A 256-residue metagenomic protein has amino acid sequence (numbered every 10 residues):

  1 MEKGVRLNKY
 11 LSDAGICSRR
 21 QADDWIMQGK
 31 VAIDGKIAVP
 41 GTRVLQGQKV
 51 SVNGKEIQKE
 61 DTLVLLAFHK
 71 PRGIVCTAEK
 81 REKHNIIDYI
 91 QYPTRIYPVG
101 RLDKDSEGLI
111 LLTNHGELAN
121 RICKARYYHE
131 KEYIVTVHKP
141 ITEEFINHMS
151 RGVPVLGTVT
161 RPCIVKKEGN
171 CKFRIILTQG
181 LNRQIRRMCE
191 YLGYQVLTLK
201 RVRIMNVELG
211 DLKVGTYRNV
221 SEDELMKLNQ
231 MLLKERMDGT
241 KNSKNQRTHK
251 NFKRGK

Functional and structural regions predicted by a protein language model:
M1-K256: Basic, flexible Lys/Arg- and Gly-enriched helix-loop patches that mediate nucleic-acid binding at interfaces with rRNA
